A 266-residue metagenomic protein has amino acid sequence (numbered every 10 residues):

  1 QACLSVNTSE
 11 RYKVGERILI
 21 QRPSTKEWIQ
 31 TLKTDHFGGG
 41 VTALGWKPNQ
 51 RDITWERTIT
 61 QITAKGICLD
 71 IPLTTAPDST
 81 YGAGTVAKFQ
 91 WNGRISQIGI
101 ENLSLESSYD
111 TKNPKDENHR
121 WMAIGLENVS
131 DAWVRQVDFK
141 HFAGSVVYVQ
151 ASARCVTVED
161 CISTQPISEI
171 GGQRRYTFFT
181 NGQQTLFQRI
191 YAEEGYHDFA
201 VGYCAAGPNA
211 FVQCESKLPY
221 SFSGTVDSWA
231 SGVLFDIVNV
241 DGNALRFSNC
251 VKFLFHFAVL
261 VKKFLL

Functional and structural regions predicted by a protein language model:
Q1, S5-V6, E10-R22, N92-T111 (+1 more regions): Parallel beta-helix/beta-solenoid
Q1, T54-E56, I95, W121 (+1 more regions): Surface-exposed or flexible loop/turn and strand-edge residues in extracellular/cell-surface modules
Q1-T54, I62, C68-D70, A76: Autoprocessing Asn-cyclization modules and mimics
V6, Q61, L69, L105 (+4 more regions): Extracellular beta-strand solenoids
P48-D110: Extended acidic/polar, glycine-enriched regions that form or flank non-catalytic beta-rich accessory modules
I53, R120, V149, L266: Ligand-binding pocket scaffold of soluble enzyme catalytic domains
T80-Q90, P114-G125, H141-S145, I170-F179 (+3 more regions): Extracellular beta-strand/beta-solenoid scaffold signature
S96-S107, S130-H141, A153-S168, N181-H197 (+3 more regions): Right-handed parallel beta-helix
